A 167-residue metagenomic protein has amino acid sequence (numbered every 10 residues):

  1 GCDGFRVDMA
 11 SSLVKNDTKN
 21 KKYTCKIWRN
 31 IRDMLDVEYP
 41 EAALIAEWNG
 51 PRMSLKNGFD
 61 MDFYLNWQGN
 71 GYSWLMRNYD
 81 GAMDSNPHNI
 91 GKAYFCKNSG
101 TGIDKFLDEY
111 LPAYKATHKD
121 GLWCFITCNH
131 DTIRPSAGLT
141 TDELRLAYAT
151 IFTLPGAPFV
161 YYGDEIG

Functional and structural regions predicted by a protein language model:
G1-D17, D120-T132: Active-site groove signature of glycoside hydrolases
A10-R32: Active-site cleft segment of glycoside hydrolase catalytic domains centered on the general acid/base Glu
W28, R32-G167: Conserved alpha/beta catalytic core and glycan-binding cleft of carbohydrate-active enzymes
